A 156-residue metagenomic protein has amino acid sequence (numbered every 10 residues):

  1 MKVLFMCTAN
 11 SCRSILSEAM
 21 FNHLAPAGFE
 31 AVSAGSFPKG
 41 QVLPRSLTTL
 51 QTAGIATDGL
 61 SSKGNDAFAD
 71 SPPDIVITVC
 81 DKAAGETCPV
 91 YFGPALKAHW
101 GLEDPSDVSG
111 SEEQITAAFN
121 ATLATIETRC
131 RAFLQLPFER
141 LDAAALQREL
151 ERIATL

Functional and structural regions predicted by a protein language model:
M1-A69: Conserved active-site segments centered on acidic
S11, D81-A84, D104: Short glycine-rich anion-binding loops that position phosphate/pyrophosphate groups of nucleotides and phosphorylated
I15-S17, L43, E86-P89, S109: Short glycine-/acidic-enriched loop or helix-start segments at secondary-structure transitions that form or flank
G35, C80, G101-E103: Residues at the C-termini of beta-strands that transition into short coil/loop
T57, A83-T87: Glycine-rich nucleotide phosphate-binding loop and flanking beta-alpha elements of Rossmann-like dinucleotide-binding
D74: Conserved acidic residues
T87-L156: Phosphate-binding/catalytic loops
